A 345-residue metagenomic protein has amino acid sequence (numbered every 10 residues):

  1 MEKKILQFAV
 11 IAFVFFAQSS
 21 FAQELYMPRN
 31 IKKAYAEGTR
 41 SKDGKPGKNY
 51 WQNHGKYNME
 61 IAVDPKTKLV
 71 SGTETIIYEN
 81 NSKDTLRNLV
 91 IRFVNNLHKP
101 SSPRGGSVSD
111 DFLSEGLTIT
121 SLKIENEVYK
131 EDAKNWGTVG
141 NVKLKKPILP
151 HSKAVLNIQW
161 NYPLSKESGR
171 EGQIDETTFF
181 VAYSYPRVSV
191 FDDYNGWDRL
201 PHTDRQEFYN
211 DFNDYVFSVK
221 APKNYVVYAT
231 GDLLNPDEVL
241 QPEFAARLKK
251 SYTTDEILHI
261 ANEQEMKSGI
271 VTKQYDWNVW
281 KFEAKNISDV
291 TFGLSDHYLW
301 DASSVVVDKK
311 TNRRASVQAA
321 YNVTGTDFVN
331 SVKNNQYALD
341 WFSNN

Functional and structural regions predicted by a protein language model:
M1-M27: Bacterial Sec-dependent N-terminal signal peptides
A22-S71: N-terminal, polar/Ser/Thr-rich
K66, E79-K83, P222-N224: Short solvent-exposed strand-capping/beta-turn motif centered on an Asx-Ser/Thr pair
L69, E79, S107-T178, E263-N278 (+1 more regions): A surface-exposed beta-strand-loop module
E74-I76, I91-F93, S152-K166, Y215-K223 (+1 more regions): Short, hydrophobic/aromatic-enriched beta-strand segments in well-ordered soluble domains
L86-E127, A182-Y185, K220-Y225: Solvent-exposed beta-hairpin/edge-strand motifs
S101-L113, N161-Y215, N235-D237: Glycine/proline-rich low-complexity spacer/linker segments in large multi-domain proteins
D192, E207-N345: Hydrophobic helix-coil surface modules that form long, contiguous segments used for peptide/substrate interaction
